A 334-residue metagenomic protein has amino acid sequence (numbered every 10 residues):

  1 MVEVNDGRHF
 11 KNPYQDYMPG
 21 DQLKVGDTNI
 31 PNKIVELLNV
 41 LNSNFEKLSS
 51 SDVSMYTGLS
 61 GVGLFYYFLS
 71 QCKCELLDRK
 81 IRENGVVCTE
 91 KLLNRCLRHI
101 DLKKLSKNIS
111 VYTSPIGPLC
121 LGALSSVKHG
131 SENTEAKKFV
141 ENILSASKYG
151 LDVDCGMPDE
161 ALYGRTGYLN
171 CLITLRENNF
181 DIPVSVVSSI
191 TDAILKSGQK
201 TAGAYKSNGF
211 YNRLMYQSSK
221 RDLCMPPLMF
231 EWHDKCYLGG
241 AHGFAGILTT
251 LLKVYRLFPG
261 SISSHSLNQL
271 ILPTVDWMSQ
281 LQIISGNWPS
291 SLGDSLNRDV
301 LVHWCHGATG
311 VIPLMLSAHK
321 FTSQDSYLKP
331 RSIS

Functional and structural regions predicted by a protein language model:
M1-S334: Glycan-recognition and catalytic cores of secretory/periplasmic carbohydrate-active enzymes
